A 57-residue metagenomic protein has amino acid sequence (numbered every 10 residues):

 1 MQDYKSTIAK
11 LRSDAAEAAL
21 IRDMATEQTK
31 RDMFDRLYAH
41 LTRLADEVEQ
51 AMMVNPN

Functional and structural regions predicted by a protein language model:
M1-N57: Long, non-catalytic architectural segments outside compact domain cores
